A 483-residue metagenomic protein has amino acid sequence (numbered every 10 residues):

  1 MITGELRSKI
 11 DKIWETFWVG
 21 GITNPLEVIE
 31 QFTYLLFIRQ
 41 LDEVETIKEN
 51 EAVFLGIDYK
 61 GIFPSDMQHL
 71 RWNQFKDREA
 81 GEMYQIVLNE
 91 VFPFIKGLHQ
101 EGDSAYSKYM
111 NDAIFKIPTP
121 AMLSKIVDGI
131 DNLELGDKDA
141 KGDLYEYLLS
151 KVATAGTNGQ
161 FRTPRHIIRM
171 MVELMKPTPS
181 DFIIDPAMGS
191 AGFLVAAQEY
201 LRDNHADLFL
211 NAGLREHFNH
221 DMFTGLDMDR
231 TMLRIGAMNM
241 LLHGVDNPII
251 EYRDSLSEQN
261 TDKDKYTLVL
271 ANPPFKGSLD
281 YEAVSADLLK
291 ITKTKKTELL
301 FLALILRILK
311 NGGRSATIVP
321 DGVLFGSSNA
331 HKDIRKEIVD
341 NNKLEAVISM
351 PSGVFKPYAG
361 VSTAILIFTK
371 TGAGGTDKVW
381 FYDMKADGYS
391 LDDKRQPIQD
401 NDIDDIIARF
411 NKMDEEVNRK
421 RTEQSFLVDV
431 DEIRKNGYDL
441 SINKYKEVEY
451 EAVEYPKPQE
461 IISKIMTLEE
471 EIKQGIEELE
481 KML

Functional and structural regions predicted by a protein language model:
M1-P179, I249-N260, S349-G353, G375-S390 (+1 more regions): Non-catalytic, mostly N-terminal accessory regions of nucleic-acid modification and defense proteins
D11, S124, E216, D246-I250 (+4 more regions): Short acidic (Asp/Glu) and glycine-rich catalytic loops that position anionic groups and cofactors
T23, D280-K296, G322-A330, P351-Y358 (+2 more regions): Short, contiguous acidic/charged loop-to-helix segments that flank catalytic cores in large enzymes
V28, M228-L233, I250, K295-F368: Conserved Class I SAM-dependent methyltransferase catalytic core
D42, S190, R230-T231, S257 (+5 more regions): Conserved nucleotide-binding/hydrolysis micro-motifs of P-loop NTPases
T157-A271, K276-S278, D287, K295 (+4 more regions): Conserved S-adenosyl-L-methionine
R215-H217, E258-D262, L306-I308, V354-Y358 (+1 more regions): Replace "in large, NTP-powered and nucleic-acid-processing enzymes" with "in large, NTP-powered factors and other
K343-L344, K356-I406: C-terminal, active-site-flanking charged/polar segments
